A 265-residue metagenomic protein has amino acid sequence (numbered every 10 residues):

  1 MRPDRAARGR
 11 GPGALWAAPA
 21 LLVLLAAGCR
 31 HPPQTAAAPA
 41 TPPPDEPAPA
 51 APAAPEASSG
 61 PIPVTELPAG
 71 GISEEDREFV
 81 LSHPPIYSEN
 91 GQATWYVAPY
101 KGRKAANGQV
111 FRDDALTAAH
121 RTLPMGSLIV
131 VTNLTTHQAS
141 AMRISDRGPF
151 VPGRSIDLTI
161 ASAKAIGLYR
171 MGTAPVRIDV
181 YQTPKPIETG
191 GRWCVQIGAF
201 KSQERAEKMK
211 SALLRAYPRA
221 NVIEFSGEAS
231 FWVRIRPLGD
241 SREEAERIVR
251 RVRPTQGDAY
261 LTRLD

Functional and structural regions predicted by a protein language model:
R2-R5, G9, C29-C194, A199-Q203 (+3 more regions): Secreted/periplasmic proteins
R10-L22: Sec-dependent N-terminal signal peptides
P19, I86-Y87, L238: Generic alpha-helix initiation/capping and coil-helix boundary signal
K201-D265: Extracytoplasmic
